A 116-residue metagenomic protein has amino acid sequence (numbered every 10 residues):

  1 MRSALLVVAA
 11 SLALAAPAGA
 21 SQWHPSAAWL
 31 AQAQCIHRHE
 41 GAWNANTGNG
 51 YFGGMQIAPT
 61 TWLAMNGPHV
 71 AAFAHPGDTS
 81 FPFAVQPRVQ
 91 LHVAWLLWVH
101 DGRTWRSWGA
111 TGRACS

Functional and structural regions predicted by a protein language model:
M1, W23-P25, W43: Hydrophobic alpha-helical segments, principally membrane-spanning helices and signal/leader peptides
M1-A20: Secretory targeting and sorting signals
S21-W23, L30: Intrinsically disordered, low-complexity segments enriched in polar/charged residues with Gly/Pro, especially when
W23, G50-G53, T60-L63, P68-S116: Catalytic and binding regions of secreted/periplasmic enzymes and modules that target cell-wall glycans
A28-N44, H92-W98, T111-G112: Short, functionally critical alpha-helical segments immediately adjacent to catalytic or ligand/cofactor-binding
A33-M65: Short N-proximal segments of mature Sec-exported proteins
